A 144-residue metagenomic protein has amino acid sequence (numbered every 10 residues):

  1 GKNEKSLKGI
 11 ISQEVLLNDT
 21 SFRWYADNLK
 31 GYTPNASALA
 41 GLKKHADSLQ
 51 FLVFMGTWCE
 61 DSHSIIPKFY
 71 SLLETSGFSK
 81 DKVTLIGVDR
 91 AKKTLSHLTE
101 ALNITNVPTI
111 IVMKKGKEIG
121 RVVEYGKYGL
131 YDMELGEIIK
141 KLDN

Functional and structural regions predicted by a protein language model:
G1-A46: N-terminal leader/targeting and pre-domain segments
F51-G56, K80-T94: Thiol-based oxidoreductase modules, predominantly thioredoxin-like and allied folds used for disulfide exchange
F54, W58, L73-E74: Mature extracytoplasmic domains of secretory-pathway proteins
T57-I65: Conserved redox-active cysteine motifs that mediate thiol-disulfide chemistry, especially di-cysteine Cys-X(1-2)-Cys
T75-S79: Short helix-capping segments at alpha-helix termini
L85-N106, V112, L135-I138: Thioredoxin-like thiol-disulfide oxidoreductase module
N106, I111-N144: Non-catalytic, surface beta->alpha helical segment in thiol-disulfide oxidoreductase systems
